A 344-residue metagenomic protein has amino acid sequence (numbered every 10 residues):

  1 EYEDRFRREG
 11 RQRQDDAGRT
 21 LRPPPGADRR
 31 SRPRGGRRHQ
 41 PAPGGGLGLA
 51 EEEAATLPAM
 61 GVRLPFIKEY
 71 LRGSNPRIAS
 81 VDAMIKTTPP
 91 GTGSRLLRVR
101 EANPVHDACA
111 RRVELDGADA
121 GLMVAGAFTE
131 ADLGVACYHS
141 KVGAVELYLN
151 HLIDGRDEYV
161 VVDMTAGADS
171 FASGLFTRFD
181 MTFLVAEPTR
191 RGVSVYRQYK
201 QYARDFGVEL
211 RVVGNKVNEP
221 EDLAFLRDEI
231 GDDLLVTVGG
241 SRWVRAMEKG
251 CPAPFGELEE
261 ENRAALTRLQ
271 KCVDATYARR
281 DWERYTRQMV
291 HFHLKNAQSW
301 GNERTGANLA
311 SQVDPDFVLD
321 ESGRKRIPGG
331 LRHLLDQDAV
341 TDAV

Functional and structural regions predicted by a protein language model:
F6: Hydrophobic anchor at the beta1->P-loop junction of P-loop NTPases
G10-R11: Walker A (P-loop) phosphate-binding loop of P-loop NTPases
Q14: Conserved lysine of the Walker
A17: Hydrophobic positions on the alpha1 helix immediately C-terminal to the Walker A/P-loop
P24-A118: N-terminal phosphate/diphosphate-binding loop that engages ATP/GTP or pyrophosphate donors across diverse enzyme folds
M84-A168: Phosphate-binding/switch loop-helix module in NTP-utilizing enzymes
V135-G256: Conserved catalytic-core segment of NTP-binding enzymes
D205-V344: C-terminal lobe/tail of nucleotide-utilizing enzymes
